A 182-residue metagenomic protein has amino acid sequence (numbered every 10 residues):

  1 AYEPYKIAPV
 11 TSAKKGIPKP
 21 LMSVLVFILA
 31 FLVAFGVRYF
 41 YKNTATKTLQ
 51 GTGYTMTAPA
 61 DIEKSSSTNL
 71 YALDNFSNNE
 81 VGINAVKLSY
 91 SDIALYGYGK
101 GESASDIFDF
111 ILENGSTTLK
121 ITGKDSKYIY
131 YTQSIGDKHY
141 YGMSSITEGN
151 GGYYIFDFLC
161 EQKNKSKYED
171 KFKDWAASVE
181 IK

Functional and structural regions predicted by a protein language model:
A1-N78, E148-G152, L159-K182: N-terminal targeting sequences that direct proteins away from the cytosol to non-cytosolic compartments
S67-I155, C160, N164: Conserved polar/disulfide-associated segments of primarily extracytoplasmic proteins
